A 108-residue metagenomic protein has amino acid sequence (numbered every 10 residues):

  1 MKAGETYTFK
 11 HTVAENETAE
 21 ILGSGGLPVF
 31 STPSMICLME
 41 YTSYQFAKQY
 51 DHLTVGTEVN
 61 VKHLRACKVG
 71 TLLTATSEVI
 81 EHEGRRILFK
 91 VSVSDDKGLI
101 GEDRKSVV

Functional and structural regions predicted by a protein language model:
M1-F30: Catalytic strand-loop segment that frames the active site of acyl-thioester-processing enzymes
S43-T74: Hydrophobic beta-strand-centered segment that forms part of the acyl-chain substrate-binding groove
K62-L64, T76-I80, S94: Conserved positions in beta-strands of structured domains
H82-R86: Short, conserved beta-turn/loop elements at beta-strand boundaries and strand-helix junctions
K90-S92: Beta-strand signatures of extracellular beta-sandwich domains
V107-V108: Conserved small/polar residues in nucleotide/adenosyl-binding loops
